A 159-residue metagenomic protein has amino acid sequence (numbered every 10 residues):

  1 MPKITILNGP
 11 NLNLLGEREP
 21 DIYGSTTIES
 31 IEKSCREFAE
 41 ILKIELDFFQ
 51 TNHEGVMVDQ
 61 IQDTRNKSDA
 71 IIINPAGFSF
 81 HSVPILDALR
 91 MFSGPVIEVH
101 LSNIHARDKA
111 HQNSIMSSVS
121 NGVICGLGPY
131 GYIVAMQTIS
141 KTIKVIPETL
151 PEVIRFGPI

Functional and structural regions predicted by a protein language model:
M1-I4: Extreme N-terminal starter segment of soluble prokaryotic enzymes
P10-L12, A76-S79, S102-I104: Short glycine-rich anion-binding loops that position phosphate/pyrophosphate groups of nucleotides and phosphorylated
L15-E29: Glycine- and acidic-residue-enriched helix-capping/strand-helix junction motifs
E45-G55: Short beta->alpha junction loops
F48, A106-E152: Short, glycine-/small-residue-rich phosphate/pyrophosphate-handling segment
D63, S82-F92: Short Gly/Thr/Asp-enriched flexible loops that form oxyanion-binding sites at enzyme active sites
T64-I71: Short acidic/histidine-rich motifs immediately flanking catalytic phosphotransfer sites in two-component signaling
M91-R107: Short, acidic/small-residue loops that bind anionic groups at enzyme active sites
